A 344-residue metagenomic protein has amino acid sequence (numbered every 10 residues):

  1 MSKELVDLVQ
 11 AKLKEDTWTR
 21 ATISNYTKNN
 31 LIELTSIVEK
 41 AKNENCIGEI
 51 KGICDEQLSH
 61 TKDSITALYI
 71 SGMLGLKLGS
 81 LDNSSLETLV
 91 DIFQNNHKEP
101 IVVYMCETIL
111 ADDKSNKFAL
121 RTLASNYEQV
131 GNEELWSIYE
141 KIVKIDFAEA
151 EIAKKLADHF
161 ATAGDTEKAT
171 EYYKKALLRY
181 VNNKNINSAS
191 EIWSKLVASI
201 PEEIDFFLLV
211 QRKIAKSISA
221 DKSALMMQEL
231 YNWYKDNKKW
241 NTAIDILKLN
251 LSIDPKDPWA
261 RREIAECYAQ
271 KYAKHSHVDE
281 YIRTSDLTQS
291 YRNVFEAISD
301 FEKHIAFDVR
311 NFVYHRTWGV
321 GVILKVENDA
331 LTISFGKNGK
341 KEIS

Functional and structural regions predicted by a protein language model:
S2-K3, L13-T17, N29-E33, K42-G52 (+11 more regions): Generic helix N-cap/helix-start motif at coil->alpha-helix transitions
L8, E33, I37, I50-Q57 (+13 more regions): Structural register within alpha-helical repeat arrays
T22, L34-I37, T66-L74, I101-T108 (+6 more regions): Alpha-helical repeat scaffolds
A41, C54, G75, F93 (+8 more regions): Residue at a conserved register position within TPR or TPR-like alpha-solenoid repeats
S59, L76, L110-A111, V143-K144 (+3 more regions): Conserved structural position within tetratricopeptide repeats
S223, E229, D245, R262 (+1 more regions): Mixed-charge, Lys/Arg-rich low-complexity intrinsically disordered regions
G319-D329: Short beta-strand-centered aromatic/proline hotspots
T332-S344: A short macromolecule-binding patch
